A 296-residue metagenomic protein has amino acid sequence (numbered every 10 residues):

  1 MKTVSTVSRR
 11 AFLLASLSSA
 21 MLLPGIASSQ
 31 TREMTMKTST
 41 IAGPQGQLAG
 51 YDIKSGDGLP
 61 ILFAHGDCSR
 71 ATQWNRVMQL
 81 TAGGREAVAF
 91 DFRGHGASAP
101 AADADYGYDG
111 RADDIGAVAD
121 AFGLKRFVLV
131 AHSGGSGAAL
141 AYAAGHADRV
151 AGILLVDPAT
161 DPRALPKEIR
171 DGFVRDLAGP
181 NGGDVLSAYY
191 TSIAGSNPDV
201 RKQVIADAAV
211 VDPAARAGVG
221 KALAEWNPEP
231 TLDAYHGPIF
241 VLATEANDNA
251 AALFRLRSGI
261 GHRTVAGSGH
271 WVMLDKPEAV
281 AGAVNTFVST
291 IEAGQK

Functional and structural regions predicted by a protein language model:
K2-S18: N-terminal secretory signal peptides and thylakoid transit peptides that target proteins across membranes
T31-L48: N-terminal cap/lid segment of alpha/beta-hydrolase-fold proteins
P44, A89-V130, G134, G282: Active-site loop/oxyanion-hole signature of alpha/beta-hydrolase fold enzymes
P44-P100: Conserved HGGG/HGGXW glycine-rich cap/lid loop of the alpha/beta-hydrolase fold
L140-G145, V150-P180: Flexible "cap/lid" loop of the alpha/beta hydrolase fold
A164-E168, P180-A234: Conserved alpha/beta-hydrolase catalytic His-Asp/Glu region
P238-D275: Conserved loop-alpha-helix segment in the C-terminal half of the alpha/beta-hydrolase fold that carries the catalytic
R263-K296: Catalytic active-site module of serine/aspartate enzymes centered on a nucleophile-bearing elbow/loop
